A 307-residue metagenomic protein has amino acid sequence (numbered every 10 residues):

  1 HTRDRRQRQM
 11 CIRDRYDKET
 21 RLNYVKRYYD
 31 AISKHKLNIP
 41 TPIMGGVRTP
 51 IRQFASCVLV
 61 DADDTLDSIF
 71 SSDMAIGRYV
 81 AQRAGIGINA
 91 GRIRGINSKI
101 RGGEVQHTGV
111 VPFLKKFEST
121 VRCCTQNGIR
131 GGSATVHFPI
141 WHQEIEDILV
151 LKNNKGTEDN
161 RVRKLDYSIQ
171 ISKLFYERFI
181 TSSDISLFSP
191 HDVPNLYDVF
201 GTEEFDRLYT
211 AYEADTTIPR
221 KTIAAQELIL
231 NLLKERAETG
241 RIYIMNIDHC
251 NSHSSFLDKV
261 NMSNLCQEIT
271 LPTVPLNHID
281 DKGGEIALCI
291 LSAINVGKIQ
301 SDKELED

Functional and structural regions predicted by a protein language model:
H1-R8, I12: Single conserved hydrophobic/aromatic residue that forms the stacking wall/gate of nucleotide- or nucleobase-binding
R13-Y16, Y29-G102, V110-F113, C123-N127 (+1 more regions): Function-dense linear segments that define catalytic or interfacial modules in macromolecule-processing proteins
Y16, D61, E104-T108, H137 (+3 more regions): Conserved aromatic-histidine-acidic binding/catalytic patches
T20, Y24-R27, T41-R48, N89-R92 (+4 more regions): Short coil/turn segments at secondary-structure boundaries
R52, I69-S72, A81, F113-F117 (+9 more regions): Active-site-proximal structural scaffolding
I100-D184: Domain-level cores of phosphate- or acyl-group-handling catalytic modules
V136-L149, L228-N246: Amphipathic alpha-helical packing elements
V150, R163-N231, A237-T239: Polar, glycine-rich mid-to-C-terminal structural blocks that act as macromolecule-binding/assembly scaffolds
